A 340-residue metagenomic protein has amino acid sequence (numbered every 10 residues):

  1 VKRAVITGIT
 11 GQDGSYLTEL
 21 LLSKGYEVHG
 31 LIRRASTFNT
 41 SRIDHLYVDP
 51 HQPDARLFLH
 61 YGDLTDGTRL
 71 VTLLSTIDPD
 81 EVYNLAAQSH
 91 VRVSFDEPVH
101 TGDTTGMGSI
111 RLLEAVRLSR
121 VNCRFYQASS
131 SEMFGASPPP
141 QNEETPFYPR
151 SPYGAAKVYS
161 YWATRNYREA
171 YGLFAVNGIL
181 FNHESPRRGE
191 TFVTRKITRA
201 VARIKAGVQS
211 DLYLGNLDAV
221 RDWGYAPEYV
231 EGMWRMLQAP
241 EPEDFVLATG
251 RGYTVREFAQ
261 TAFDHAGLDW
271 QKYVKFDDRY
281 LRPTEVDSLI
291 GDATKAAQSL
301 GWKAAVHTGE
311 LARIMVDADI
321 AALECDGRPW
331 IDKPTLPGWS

Functional and structural regions predicted by a protein language model:
V1-H183, P227, L237, S288 (+2 more regions): N-terminal Rossmann-like NAD(P)+-binding domain of SDR-like oxidoreductases, especially those catalyzing
L17, L21-K24, G30, F38 (+3 more regions): C-terminal substrate-binding subdomain of Rossmann-fold SDR/epimerase-dehydratase oxidoreductases
